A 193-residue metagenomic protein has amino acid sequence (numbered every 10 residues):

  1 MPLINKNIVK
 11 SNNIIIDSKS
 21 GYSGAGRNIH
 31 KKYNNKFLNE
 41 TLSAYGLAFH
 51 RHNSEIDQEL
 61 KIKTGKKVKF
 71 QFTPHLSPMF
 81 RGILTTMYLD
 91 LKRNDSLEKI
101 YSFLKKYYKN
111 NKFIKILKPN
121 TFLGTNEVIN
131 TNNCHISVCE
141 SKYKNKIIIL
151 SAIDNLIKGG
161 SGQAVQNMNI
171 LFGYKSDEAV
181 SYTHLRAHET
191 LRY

Functional and structural regions predicted by a protein language model:
M1-I8, I16: Alpha-helical support elements that line or immediately flank enzyme active sites and cofactor-binding pockets
P2, S20-S23, D154: Short acidic/polar capping segments at secondary-structure boundaries
S11-I149: C-terminal substrate-binding/catalytic lobe of Rossmann-fold NAD(P)-dependent oxidoreductases
S77-P78, I153-K158: Glycine-rich phosphate/pyrophosphate-binding beta-alpha loops
G159-Q163: A conserved FAD-binding loop/helix module that cradles the flavin
V165-K175: Internal hydrophobic alpha-helix adjacent to the cofactor/substrate pocket in enzyme cavities
K175-Y182: Glycine-rich phosphate/pyrophosphate-binding loops and their adjacent beta-strand/loop elements at enzyme active sites
T183-T190: Conserved small/polar residues in nucleotide/adenosyl-binding loops
